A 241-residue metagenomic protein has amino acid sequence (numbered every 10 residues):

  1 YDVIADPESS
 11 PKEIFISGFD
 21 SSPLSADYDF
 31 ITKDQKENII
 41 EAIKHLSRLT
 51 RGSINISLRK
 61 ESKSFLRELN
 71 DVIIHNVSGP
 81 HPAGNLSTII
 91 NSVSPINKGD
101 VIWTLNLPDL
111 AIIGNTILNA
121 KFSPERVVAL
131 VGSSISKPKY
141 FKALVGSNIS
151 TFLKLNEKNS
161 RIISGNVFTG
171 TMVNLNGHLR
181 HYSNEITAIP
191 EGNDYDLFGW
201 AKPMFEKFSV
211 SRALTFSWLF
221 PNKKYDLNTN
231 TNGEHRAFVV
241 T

Functional and structural regions predicted by a protein language model:
Y1-T241: Buried, small/hydrophobic-residue-enriched core segments of structured protein domains
